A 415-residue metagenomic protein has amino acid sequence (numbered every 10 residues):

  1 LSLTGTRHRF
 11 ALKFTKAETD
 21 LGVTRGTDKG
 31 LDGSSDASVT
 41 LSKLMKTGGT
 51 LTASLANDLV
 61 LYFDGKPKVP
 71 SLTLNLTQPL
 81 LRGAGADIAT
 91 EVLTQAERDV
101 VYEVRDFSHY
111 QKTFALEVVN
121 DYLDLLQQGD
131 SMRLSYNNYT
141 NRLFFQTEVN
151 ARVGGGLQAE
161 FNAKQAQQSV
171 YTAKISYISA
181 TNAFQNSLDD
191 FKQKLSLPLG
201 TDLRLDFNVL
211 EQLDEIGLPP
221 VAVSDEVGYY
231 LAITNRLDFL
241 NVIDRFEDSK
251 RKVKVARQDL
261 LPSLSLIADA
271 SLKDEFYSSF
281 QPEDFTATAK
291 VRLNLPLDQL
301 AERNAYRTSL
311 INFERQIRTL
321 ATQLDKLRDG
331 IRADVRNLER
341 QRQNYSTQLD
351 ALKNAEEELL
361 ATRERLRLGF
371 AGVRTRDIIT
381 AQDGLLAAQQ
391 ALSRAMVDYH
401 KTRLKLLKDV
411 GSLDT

Functional and structural regions predicted by a protein language model:
R7-F10, F14, V104, Q111 (+21 more regions): Coiled-coil heptad-register positions
E18-Q78, V209-A222, V253-K254, Q258 (+2 more regions): Small/polar, glycine/serine/threonine/aspartate-rich low-complexity segments that form flexible
D20, N57, V69-L74, Q78 (+5 more regions): Terminal intrinsically disordered/low-complexity segments used for targeting and assembly
S42, Q158, N162-Q167, L197-S265 (+1 more regions): Amphipathic alpha-helical coiled-coil scaffold segments and their short linker/junction regions
K46-V69, L80-D106, Q111, Y136-T140 (+10 more regions): Sec/SRP-type N-terminal targeting helices
R105-V227, N337-N344, A361-E364, G384 (+1 more regions): Periplasmic alpha-helical coiled-coil/stalk elements that build and connect Gram-negative outer-membrane
S176, L386-R394: Hydrophobic transmembrane alpha-helical segments of multi-pass transport and channel proteins
T375-G384, Q389, L413-D414: Membrane-proximal bilayer-interacting regions
